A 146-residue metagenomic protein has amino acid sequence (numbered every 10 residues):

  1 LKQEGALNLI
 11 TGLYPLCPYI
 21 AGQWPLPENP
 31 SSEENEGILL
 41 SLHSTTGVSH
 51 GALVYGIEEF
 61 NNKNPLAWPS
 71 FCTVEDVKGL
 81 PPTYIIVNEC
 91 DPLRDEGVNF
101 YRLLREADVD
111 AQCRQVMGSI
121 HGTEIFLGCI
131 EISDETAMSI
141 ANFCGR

Functional and structural regions predicted by a protein language model:
L1-R146: Alpha/beta-hydrolase superfamily serine-hydrolase fold, recognizing
